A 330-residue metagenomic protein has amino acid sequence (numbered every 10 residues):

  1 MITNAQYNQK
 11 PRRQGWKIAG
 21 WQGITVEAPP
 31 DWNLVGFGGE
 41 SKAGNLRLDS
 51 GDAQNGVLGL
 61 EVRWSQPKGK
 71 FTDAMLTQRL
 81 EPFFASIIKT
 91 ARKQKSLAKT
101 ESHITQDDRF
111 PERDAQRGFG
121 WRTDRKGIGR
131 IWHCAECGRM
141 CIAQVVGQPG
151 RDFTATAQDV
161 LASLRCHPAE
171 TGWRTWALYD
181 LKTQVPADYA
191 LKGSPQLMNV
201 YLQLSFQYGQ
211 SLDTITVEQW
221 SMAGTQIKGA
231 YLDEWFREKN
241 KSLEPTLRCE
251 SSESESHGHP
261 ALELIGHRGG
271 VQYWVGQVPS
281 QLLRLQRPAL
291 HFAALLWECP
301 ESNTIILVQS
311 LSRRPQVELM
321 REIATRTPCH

Functional and structural regions predicted by a protein language model:
M1-H330: N-terminal targeting sequences that direct proteins away from the cytosol to non-cytosolic compartments
